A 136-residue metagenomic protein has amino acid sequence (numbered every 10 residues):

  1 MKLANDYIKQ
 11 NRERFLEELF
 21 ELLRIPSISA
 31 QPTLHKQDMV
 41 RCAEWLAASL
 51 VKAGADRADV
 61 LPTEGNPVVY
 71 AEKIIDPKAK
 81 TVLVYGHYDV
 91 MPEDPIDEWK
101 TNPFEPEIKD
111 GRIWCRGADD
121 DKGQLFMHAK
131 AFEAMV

Functional and structural regions predicted by a protein language model:
K2-D120, L125, M135: Acidic/His- and Gly-rich active-site-bordering loop/insert found across diverse amide/peptide-bond hydrolases
